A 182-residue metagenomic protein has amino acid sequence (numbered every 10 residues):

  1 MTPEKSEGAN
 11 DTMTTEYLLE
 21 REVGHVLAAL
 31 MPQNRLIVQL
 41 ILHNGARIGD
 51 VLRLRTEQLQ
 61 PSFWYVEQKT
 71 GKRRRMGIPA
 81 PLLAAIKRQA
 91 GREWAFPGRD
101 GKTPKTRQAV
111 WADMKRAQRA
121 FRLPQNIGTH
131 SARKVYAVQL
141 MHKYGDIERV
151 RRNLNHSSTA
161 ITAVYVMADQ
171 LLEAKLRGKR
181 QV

Functional and structural regions predicted by a protein language model:
M1-T2, E20-R21, P32, N44 (+1 more regions): Conserved tyrosine-mediated DNA breakage-rejoining catalytic core shared by Y-recombinases
M1-V23, R99-T103: Flexible interdomain linker/hinge and immediately adjacent N-terminus of the catalytic tyrosine-recombinase domain
S6-A9, T14-Y17, G77-P81, M167-V182: DNA/chromatin major-groove-contacting recognition/catalytic segments
E16-N44, I48: Basic, Lys/Arg- and aromatic-enriched nucleic-acid-binding interface segment
I41-H43, L140-H142, V166: Short amphipathic helical patch at the helix-1/turn junction of helix-turn-helix
D50-V51, N126-I127, A137, G145-H156: Active-site-proximal segment of tyrosine recombinases
E57-P61, D146-V166: Short, polar N-cap/turn motifs at the start of nucleic acid-interacting alpha helices
P79-P124: Active-site/catalytic core of tyrosine-dependent DNA strand-transfer enzymes
